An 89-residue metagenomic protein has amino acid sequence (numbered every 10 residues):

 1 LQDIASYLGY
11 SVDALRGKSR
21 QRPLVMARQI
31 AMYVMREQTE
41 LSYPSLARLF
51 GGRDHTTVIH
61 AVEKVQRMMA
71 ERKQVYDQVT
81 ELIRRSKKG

Functional and structural regions predicted by a protein language model:
L1-K18: Basic, low-complexity segments
D13-G89: Terminal-proximal interaction/regulatory segments of ATP-powered molecular machines
